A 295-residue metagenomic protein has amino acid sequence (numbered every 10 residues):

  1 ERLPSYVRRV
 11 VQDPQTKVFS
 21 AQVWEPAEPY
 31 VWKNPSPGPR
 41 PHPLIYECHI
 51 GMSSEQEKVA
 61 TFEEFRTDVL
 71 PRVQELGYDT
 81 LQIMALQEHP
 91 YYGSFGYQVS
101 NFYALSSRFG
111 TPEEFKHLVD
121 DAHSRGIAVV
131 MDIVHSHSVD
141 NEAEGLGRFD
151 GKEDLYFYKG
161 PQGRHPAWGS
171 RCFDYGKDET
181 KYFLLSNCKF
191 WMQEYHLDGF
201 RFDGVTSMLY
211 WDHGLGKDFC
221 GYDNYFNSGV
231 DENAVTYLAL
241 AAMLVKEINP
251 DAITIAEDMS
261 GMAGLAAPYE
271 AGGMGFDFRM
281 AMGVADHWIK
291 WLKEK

Functional and structural regions predicted by a protein language model:
E1-L44, E55-E57: An acidic, Gly/Ser/Thr/Pro-rich helix-cap/linker signature
E1-V11, S136-H137, G264-A271: Internal hydrophobic scaffold segments of catalytic domains
R2, S20, E28, N187 (+2 more regions): Acidic, low-complexity intrinsically disordered regions
S5-Y6, Q12-D13, T61, T111 (+3 more regions): Intrinsic-disorder/low-complexity, polar/charged segments
R9-Q12, V23, W32, Q98 (+3 more regions): Generic hydrophobic, helix-prone segments enriched in Leu/Val/Ile
Q22-P26, H49-G51, E257, A281-G283: Structured loops at beta-to-helix junctions and adjacent beta-edge loops in soluble globular domains
P29, K33-R40, I45, H49-G229: Substrate-binding/active-site clefts of carbohydrate-active enzymes
H196-D198, H213-K295: Conserved alpha/beta catalytic core and glycan-binding cleft of carbohydrate-active enzymes
